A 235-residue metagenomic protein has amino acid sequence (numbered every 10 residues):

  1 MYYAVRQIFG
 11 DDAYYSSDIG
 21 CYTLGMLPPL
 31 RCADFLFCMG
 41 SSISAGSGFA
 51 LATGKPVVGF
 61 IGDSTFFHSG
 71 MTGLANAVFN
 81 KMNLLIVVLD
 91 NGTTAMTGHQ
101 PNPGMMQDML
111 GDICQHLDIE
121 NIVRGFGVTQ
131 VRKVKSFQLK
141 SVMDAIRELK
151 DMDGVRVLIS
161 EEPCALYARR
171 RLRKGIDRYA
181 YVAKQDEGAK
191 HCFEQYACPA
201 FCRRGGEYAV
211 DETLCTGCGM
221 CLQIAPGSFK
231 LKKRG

Functional and structural regions predicted by a protein language model:
M1-P28, H68: Cofactor-pocket helix-loop regions in the catalytic cores of large enzyme subunits
Y3-Q7, N121, D144-R147, Q223: A broad, structural surface signal
Q7, D11, L24, G48-K55 (+3 more regions): Conserved helix-loop functional segments at active or binding sites
I19-C21, D90, F137, E162-C164 (+3 more regions): A broadly conserved detector of short glycine/acidic/proline-rich loop/turn motifs that flank catalytic sites and bind
L24-I159, A165-L172: Thiamine diphosphate
C32-L36, D108-G111, Y179-G188, L214: Short, contiguous acidic/charged loop-to-helix segments that flank catalytic cores in large enzymes
E148-R203: Glycine/aspartate-rich loop-and-adjacent alpha/beta segment that forms the canonical ThDP
E187-T216, M220-G235: Iron-sulfur cluster-binding cysteine motifs and their immediate structural context in ferredoxin-like electron-transfer
